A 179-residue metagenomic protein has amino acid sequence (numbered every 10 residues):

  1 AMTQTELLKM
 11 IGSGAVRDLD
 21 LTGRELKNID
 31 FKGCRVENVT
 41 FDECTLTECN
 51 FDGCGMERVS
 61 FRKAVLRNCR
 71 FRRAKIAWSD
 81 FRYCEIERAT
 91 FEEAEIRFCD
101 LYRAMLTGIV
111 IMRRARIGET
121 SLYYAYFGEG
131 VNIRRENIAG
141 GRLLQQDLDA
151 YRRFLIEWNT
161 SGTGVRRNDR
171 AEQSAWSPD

Functional and structural regions predicted by a protein language model:
M2-P178: Tandem repeat scaffolds
